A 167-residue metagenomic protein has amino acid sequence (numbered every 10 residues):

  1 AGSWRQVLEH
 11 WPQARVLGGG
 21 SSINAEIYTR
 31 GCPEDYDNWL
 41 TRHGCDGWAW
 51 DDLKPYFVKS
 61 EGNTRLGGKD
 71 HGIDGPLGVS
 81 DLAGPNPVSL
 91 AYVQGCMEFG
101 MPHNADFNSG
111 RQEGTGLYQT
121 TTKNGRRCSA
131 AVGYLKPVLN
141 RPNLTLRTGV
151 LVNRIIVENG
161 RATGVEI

Functional and structural regions predicted by a protein language model:
A1-V58, E166: N-terminal glycine-rich phosphate/pyrophosphate-binding loop and immediately adjacent elements
R42-E158, A162: Conserved redox-cofactor binding core of oxidoreductases
